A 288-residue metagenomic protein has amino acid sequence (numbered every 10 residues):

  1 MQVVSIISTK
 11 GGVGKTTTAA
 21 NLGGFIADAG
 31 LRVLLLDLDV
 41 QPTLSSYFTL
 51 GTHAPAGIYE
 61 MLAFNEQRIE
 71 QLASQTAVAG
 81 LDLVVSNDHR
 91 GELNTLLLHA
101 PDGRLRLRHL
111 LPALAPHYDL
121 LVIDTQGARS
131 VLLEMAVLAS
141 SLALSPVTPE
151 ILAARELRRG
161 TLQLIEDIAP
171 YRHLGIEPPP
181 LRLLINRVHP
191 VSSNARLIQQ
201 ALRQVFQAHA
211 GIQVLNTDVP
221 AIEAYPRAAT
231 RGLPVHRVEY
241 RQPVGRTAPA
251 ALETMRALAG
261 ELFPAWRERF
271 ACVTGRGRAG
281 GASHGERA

Functional and structural regions predicted by a protein language model:
M1-A288: P-loop NTP-binding core
